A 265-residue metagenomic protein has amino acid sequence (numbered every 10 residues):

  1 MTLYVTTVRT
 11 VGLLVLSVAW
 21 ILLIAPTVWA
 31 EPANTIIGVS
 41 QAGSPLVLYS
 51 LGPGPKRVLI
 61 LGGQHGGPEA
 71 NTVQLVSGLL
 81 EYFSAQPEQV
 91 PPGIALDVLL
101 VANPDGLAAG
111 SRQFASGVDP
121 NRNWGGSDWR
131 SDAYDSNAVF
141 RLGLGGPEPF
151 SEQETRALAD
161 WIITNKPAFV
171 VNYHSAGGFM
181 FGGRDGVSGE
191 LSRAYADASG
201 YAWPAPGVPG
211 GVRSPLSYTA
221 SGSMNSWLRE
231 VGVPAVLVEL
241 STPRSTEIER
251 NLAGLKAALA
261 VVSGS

Functional and structural regions predicted by a protein language model:
L3-V15: Bacterial N-terminal signal peptides that target proteins for export
L13-I24: Bacterial N-terminal signal peptides
V28-A30: Boundary at the C-terminal end of the N-terminal hydrophobic targeting segment
N34-A42: N-terminal cap/lid segment of alpha/beta-hydrolase-fold proteins
V47-P55: Short beta-strand-to-loop junctions in surface cap/lid or active-site-entrance loops
P55, L59, A70-A205: Active-site/substrate-binding loop(s) of hydrolase catalytic cores
Q64, A102-P104, S175, L240-P243: Active-site metal-binding loops of divalent metal-dependent hydrolases
F179-G183, P215-S265: Active-site-adjacent mobile loop/cap segments within catalytic or ligand-binding domains
